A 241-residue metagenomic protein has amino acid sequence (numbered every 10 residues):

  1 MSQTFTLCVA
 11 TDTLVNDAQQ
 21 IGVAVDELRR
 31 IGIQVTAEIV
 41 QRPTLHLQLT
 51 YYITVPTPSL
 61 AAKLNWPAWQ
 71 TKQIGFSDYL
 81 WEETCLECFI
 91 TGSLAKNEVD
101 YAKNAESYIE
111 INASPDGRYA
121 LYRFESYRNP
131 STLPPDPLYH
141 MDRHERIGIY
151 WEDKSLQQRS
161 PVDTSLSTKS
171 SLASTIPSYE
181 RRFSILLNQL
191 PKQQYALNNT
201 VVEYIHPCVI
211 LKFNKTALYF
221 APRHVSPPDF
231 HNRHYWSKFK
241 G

Functional and structural regions predicted by a protein language model:
M1-P67, P227-G241: Order/disorder boundary and secretion-linked terminal/linker segments
M1-V15, G117, R123, S131-P135 (+2 more regions): Sequence termini and other peripheral, non-core segments
T4-T6, A24-D26, T164, T168 (+3 more regions): Domain-length accessory/inserted modules outside core catalytic folds
I39-Q41, I53-T57, G92, G117 (+2 more regions): Beta-strand elements of well-folded, non-transmembrane domains
L47-G75, R181-Y195: Charged, amphipathic alpha-helical segments
A68-T71, S77-L86, G92-A105, L197-G241: Acidic/polar low-complexity flexible segments
I74-D163: Extracellular/luminal beta-rich ligand-recognition and adhesion surfaces characterized by aromatic-Gly/Pro-enriched
E152-K192: Surface-exposed extracytoplasmic segments
